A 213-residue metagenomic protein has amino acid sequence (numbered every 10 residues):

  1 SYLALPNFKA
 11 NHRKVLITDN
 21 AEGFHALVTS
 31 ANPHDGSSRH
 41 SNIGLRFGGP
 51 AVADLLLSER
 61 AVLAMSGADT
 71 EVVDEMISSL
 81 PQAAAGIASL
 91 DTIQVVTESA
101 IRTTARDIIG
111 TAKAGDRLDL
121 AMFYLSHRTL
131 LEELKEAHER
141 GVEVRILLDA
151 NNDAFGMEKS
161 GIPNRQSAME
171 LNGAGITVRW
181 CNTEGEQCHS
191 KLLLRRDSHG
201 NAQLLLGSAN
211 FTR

Functional and structural regions predicted by a protein language model:
S1-G23, D35-H40, R46-A53, L57-A64 (+4 more regions): PLD/PLD-like phosphodiesterase catalytic module centered on the HKD motif
F47-P50, A61-T104: Active-site cores of enzymes that catalyze phosphoryl transfer or operate on phosphate-rich substrates
